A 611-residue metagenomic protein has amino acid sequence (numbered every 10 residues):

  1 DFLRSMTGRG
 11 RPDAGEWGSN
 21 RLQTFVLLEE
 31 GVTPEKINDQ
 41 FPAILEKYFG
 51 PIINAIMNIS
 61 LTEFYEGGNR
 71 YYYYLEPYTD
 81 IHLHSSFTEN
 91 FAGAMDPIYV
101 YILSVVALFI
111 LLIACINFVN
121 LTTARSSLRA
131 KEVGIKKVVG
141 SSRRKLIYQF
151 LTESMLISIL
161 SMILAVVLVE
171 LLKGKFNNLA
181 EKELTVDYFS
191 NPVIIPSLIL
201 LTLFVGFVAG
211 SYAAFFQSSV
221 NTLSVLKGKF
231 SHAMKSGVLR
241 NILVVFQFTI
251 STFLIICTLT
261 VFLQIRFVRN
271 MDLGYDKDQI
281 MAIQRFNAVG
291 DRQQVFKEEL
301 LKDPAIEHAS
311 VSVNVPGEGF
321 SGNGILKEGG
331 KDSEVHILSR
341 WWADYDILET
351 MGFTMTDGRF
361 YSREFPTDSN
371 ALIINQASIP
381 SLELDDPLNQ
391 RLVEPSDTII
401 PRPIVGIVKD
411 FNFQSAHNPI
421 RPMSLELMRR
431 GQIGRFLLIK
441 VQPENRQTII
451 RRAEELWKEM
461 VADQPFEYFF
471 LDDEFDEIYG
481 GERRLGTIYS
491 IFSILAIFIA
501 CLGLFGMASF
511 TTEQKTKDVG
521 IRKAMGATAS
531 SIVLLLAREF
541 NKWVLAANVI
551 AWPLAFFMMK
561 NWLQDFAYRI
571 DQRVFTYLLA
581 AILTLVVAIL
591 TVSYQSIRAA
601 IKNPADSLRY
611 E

Functional and structural regions predicted by a protein language model:
M6-F91, D291, V295-A309, Q376-P380 (+2 more regions): "Rare, low-scoring activations can occur in soluble or secreted enzymes where short amphipathic helices or signal
I37, E334-I337, E349, R359-I373 (+2 more regions): Beta-strand-rich non-transmembrane domains
K47-F109, S127-A130, S142, L172-L200 (+6 more regions): Membrane-helix entry/capping segments
E89-A92, T122-I159, V167, L171-G290 (+2 more regions): Alpha-helical transmembrane segments of integral membrane proteins
M95-K131, S158-I159, I163, V238-Q264 (+3 more regions): Hydrophobic alpha-helical transmembrane segments of multi-pass inner-membrane transport and secretion
I135-K173, A496, K517-K560, L579 (+1 more regions): Transmembrane alpha-helical interface segments in multi-pass membrane proteins
I194-A213, T252, C501, T576-R598: Hydrophobic alpha-helical transmembrane segments of polytopic membrane proteins
F248-T350, M355-D357: Juxtamembrane segments of multi-pass membrane proteins
